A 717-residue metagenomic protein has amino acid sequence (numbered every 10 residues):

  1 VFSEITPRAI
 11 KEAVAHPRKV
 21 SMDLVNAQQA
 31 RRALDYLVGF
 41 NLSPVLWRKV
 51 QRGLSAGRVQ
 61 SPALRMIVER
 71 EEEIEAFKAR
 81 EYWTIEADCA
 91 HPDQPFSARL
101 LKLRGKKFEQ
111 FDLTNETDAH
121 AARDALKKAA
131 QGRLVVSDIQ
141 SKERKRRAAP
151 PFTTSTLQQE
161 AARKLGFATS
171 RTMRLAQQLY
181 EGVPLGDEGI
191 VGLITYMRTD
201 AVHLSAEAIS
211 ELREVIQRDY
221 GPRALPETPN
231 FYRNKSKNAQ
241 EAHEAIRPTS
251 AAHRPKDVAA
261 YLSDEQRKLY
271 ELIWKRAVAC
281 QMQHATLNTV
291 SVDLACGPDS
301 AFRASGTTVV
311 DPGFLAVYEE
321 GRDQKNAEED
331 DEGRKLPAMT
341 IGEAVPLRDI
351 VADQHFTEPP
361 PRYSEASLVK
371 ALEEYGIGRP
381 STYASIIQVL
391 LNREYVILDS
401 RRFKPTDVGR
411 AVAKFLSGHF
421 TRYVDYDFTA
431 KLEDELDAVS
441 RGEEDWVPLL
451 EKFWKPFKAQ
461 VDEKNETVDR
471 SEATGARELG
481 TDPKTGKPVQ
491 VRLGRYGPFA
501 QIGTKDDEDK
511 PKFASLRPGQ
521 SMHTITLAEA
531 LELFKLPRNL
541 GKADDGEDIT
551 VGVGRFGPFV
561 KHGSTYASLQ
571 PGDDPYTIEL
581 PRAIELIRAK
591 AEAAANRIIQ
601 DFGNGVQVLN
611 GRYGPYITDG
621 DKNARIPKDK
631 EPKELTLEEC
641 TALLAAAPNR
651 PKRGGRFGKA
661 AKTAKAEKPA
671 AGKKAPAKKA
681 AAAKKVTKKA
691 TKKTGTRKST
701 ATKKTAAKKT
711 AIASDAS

Functional and structural regions predicted by a protein language model:
V1, L24-V25, G57, F108-E116 (+6 more regions): Ordered, soluble secondary-structure elements with a strong preference for glycine-centered loop motifs and nearby
V1-E143, P248-F302, G306-P312, L436: Phosphate-backbone binding and catalysis cores of DNA-processing enzymes
S43, A76, Q140, V191-G192 (+1 more regions): Basic, low-complexity terminal or inter-domain segments flanking catalytic cores
Q51-S55, Q140-P150, E160-A168, I194-L204 (+1 more regions): Conserved short loop/turn motifs at secondary-structure junctions
F77-K102, L134-L175, S364, Q501 (+1 more regions): C-terminal accessory/connector segments of nucleic-acid motor ATPases
A176, I190-L193: Acidic (Asp/Glu-rich), glycine- and aromatic
